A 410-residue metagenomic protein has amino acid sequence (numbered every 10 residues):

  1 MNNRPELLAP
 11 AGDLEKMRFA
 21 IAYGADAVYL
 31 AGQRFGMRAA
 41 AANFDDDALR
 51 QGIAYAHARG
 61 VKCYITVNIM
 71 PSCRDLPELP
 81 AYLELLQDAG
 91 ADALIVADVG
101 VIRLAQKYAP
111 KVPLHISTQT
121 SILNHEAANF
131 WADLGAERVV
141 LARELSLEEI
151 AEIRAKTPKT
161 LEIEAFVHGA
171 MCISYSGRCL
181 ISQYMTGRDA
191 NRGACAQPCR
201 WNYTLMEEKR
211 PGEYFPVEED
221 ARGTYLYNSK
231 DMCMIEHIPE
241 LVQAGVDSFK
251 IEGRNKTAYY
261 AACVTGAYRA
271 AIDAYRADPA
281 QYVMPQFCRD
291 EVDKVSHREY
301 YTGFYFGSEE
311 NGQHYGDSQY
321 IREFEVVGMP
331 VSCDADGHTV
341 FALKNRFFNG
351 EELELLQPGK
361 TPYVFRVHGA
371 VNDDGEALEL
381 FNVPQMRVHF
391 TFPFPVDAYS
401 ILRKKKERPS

Functional and structural regions predicted by a protein language model:
M1-A22, A27-L30, R34, G52 (+6 more regions): Surface-exposed amphipathic alpha-helical tracts and adjacent flexible/coil segments at the periphery of soluble enzymes
R38-H57: Glycine-rich, positively charged N-terminal anion/phosphate-binding segment
I65-T66, V96, I116-T118: Short beta-strand elements of ligand-binding domains
G100-V101: Alpha-helix capping/helix-boundary segments
A109: Conserved phosphotransfer cores of two-component systems
S117-I122, L141: Aromatic/His-enriched, Gly/Pro-containing loop or helix-boundary segments that lie immediately adjacent to catalytic
